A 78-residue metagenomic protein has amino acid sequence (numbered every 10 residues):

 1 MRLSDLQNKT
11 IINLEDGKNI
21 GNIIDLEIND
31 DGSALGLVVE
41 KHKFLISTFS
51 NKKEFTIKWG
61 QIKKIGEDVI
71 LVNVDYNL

Functional and structural regions predicted by a protein language model:
M1-L78: Peripheral interaction segments used for macromolecular assembly
